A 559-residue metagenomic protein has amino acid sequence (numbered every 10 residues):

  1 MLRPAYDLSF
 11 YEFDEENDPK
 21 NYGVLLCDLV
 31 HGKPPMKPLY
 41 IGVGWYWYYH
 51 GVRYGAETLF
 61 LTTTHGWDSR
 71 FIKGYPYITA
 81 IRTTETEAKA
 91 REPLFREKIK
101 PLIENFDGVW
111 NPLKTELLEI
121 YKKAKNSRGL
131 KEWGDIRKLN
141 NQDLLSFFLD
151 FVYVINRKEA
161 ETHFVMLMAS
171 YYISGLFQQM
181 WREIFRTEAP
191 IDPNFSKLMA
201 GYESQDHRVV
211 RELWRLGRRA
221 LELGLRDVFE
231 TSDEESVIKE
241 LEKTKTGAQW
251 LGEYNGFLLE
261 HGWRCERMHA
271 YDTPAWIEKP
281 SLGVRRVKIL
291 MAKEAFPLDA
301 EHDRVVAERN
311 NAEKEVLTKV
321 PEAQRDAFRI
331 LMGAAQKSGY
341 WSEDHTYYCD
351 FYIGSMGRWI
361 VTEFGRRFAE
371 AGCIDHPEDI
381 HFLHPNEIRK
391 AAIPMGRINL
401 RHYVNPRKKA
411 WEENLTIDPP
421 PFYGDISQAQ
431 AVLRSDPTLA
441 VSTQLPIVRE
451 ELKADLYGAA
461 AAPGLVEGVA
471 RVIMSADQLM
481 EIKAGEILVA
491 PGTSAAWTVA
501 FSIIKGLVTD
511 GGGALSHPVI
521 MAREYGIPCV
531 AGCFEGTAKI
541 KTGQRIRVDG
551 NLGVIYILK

Functional and structural regions predicted by a protein language model:
M1, A470-D477, E481-I487, P491-K559: Acidic, glycine-rich flexible loop/linker segments
M1-D455, A459: Contiguous hydrophobic, helix-prone segments at protein termini that mediate membrane targeting/anchoring
P421-D425, A429-G485, V489-T498, L507 (+1 more regions): Mature hydrolase/peptidase catalytic cores and their serpin-fold inhibitory cores, especially in secreted
